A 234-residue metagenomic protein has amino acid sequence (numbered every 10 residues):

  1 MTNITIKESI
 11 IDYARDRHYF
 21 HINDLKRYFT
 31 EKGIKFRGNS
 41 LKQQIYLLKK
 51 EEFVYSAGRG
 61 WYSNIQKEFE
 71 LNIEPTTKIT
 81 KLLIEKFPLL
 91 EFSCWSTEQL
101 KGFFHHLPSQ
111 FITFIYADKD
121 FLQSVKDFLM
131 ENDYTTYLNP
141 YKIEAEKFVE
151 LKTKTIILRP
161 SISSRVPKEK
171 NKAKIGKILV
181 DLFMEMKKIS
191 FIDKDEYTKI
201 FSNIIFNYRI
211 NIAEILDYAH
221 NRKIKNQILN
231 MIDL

Functional and structural regions predicted by a protein language model:
M1-H18: Positively charged, polyanion-binding regions of nucleic-acid-associated proteins
Y13-L89: Short beta-edge/loop segments at beta->alpha junctions of small alpha/beta modules that act as binding/recognition
R15, I115, R165, E169: Short, charged/polar micro-motifs that form catalytic or ligand-binding hotspots
F20, S40-Q43, D120, S124 (+2 more regions): Short, well-structured alpha-helical interface segments that form or flank functional binding sites
K32, E52-Y55, T136, M186-S190: Amphipathic alpha-helical interaction segments
G60, T76-K152: Short gly/ser-rich loop at a beta-strand->alpha-helix junction or flexible surface loop bordering the NTP-binding
Y137-L234: Hydrophobic alpha-helical interaction segments
